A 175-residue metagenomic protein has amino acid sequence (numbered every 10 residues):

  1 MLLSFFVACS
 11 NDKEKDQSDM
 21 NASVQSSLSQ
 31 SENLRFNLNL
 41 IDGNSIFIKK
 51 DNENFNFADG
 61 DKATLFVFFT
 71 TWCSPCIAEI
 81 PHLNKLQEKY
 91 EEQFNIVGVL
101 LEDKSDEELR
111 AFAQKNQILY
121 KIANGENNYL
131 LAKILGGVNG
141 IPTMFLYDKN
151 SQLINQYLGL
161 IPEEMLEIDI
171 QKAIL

Functional and structural regions predicted by a protein language model:
M1-I46, L175: N-terminal targeting signals for export/organelle localization
L34, T64, I141-P142: Short loop/turn microsegments at loop-to-beta-strand junctions
N37-T64: A short beta-strand-turn-helix
K62, Q93-F94, L119-Y120: A generic structural signal for alpha->beta connector loops
L65-F66, I96: Hydrophobic beta-strand anchors of alpha/beta hydrolase catalytic cores
V67-C73: Aromatic-flanked redox-active Cys/Sec active sites in thiol-based oxidoreductases, especially the WC-centered
I77-N116, N127-A132: Structural microenvironment flanking redox-active thiols in thiol-disulfide oxidoreductases
K115-L119, G125-Q171: Thiol/disulfide oxidoreductase modules built on the thioredoxin-like
